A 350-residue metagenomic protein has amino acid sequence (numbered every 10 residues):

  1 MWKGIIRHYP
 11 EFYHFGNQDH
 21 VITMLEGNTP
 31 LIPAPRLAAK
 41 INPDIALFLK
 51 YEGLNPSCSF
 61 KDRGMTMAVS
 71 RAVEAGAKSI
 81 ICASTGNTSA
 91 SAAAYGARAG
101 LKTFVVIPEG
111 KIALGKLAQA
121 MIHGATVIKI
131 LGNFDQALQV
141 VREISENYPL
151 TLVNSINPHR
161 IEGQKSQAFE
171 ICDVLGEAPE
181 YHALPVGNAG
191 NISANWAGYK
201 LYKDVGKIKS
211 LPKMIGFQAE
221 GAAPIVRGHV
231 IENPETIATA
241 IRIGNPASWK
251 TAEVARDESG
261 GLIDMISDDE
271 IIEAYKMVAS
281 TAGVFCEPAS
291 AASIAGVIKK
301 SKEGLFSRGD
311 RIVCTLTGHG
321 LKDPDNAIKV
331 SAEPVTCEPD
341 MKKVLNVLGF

Functional and structural regions predicted by a protein language model:
M1-F350: PLP-dependent amino-acid enzyme catalytic core
